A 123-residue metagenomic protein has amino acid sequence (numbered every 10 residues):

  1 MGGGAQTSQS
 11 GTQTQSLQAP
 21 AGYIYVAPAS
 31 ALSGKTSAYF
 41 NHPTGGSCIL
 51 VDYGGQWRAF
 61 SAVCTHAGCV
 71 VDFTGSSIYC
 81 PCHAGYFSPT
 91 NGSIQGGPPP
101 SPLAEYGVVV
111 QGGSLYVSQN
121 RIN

Functional and structural regions predicted by a protein language model:
G2-T65, C69-G75, S101-N123: N-terminal pre-ligand scaffold of iron-sulfur
A67-C69, H83-Y86: Active-site glycine-rich loops that stabilize anionic/oxyanionic intermediates across multiple enzyme folds
D72-G75, S88-G92: Short Cys/His-rich "knuckle" micro-motifs
I78-G85, I94-L103: Short cysteine/histidine-rich metal-coordination sites, predominantly Zn2+-binding motifs
